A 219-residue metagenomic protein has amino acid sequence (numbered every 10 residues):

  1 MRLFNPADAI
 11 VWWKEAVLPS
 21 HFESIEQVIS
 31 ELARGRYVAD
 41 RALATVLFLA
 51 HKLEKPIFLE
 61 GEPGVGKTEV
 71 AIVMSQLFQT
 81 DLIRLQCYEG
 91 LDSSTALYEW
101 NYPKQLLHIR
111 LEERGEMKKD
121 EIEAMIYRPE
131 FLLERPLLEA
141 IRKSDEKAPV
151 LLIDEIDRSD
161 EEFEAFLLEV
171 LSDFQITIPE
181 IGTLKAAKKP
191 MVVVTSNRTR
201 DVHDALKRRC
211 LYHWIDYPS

Functional and structural regions predicted by a protein language model:
P19-A42: Dynamic helix-loop-helix/coil hinge segments at AAA+ ATPase domain boundaries and subdomain interfaces
F48-L49, L106-L151: Conserved alpha-helical scaffold flanking the Walker A/P-loop in AAA+ ATPase domains
F58-L91, Y98-P103: Walker A/P-loop
T80-L82, D204-Y217: A short helix-turn-beta junction within AAA+ P-loop NTPase domains corresponding to the substrate/partner-engaging
R142, F163-K185: Conserved catalytic/switch belt of AAA+ P-loop NTPases
L152-I153, I178, P190-N197: Structural recognition of the conserved hydrophobic beta-strand(s) that form the central parallel beta-sheet of P-loop
I153-S159: Conserved Walker B
D160-E162, D204: Conserved D-loop-proximal element of ABC-family nucleotide-binding domains
